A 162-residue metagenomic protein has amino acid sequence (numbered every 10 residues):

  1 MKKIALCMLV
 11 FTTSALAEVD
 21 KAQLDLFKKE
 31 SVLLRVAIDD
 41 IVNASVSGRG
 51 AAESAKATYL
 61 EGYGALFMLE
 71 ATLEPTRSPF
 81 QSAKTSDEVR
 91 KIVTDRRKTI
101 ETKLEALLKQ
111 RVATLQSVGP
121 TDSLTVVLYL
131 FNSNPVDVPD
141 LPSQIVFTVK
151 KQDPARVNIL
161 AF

Functional and structural regions predicted by a protein language model:
I4-T13: Sec-dependent N-terminal signal peptides
M8, K56-T58, Q116-S117: A general structural signal for short secondary-structure junctions and capping/turn motifs
T12, T72, Y129-S133: Short, flexible beta-strand-to-coil junctions
E18-Q81, T85: N-terminal secretory signal peptides
V19-K21, D25-R49, D122, V126-F162: Polybasic, proline/glycine-rich intrinsically disordered low-complexity segments
L60-L66, K103, G119-T125, P142: Extracytoplasmic
L73-L124: Mature extracytoplasmic domains of secretory-pathway proteins
